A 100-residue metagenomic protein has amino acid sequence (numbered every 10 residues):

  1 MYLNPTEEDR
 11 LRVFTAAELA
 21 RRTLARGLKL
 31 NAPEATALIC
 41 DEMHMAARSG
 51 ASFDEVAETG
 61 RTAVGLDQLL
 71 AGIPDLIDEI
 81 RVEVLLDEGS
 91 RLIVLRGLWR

Functional and structural regions predicted by a protein language model:
M1-R81, L85-R100: Non-transmembrane, aqueous-exposed alpha-helical and coiled segments at domain scale
